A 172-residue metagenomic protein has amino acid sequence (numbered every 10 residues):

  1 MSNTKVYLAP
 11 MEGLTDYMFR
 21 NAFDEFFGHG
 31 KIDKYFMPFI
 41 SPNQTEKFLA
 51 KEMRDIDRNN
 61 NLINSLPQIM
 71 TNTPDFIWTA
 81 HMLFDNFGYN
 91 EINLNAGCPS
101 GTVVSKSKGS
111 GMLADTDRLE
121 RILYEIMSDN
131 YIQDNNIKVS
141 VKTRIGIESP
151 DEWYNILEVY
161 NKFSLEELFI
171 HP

Functional and structural regions predicted by a protein language model:
M1-N3: N-terminal targeting peptides
V6-A9, Y35-P38, S65-I69, I92-L94 (+2 more regions): Hydrophobic faces of well-ordered beta-strands that scaffold small-molecule active sites in alpha/beta enzyme cores
A9-P10, G109: Short, flexible active-site loop motifs that bind/organize anionic cofactors or intermediates
M11-N86: Glycine-rich, positively charged N-terminal anion/phosphate-binding segment
E25-G30, W78-I92, A96-T102, K106 (+1 more regions): Alpha/beta enzyme core
F39-E46, T73-P74, G97-S110, P172: Conserved radical SAM core fold
L113-A114: Aromatic- and acidic-residue-enriched carbohydrate-binding clefts of CAZyme catalytic domains
